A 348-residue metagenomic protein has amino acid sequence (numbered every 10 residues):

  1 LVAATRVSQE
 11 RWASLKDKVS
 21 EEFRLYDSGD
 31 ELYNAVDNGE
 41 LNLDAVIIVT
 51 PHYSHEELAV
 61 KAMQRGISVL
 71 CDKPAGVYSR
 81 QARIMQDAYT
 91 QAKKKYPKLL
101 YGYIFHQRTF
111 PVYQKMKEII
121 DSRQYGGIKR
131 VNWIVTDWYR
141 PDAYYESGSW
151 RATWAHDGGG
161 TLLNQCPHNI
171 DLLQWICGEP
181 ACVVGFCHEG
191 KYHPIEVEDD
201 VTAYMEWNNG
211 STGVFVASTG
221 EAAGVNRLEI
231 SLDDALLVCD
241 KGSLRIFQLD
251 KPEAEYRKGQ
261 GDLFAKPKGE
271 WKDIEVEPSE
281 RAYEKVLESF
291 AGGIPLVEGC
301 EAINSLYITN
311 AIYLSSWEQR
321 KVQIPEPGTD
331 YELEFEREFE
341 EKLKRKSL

Functional and structural regions predicted by a protein language model:
L1-A3, S289-S305: Glycine- and charged-residue-rich phosphate/anionic-cofactor binding loop of Rossmann-like
L1-V19: NAD(P)-binding Rossmann-fold cofactor-contacting core
V7-R11, W271-E284, C300: Active-site loop of classical SDR/Rossmann-like NAD(P)-dependent oxidoreductases, centered on the catalytic Tyr-X3-Lys
E21-F23, R65-I67, A92-L99, S211: A short helix->loop->beta-strand "cap" motif at the edges of active sites that frequently abuts
F23-A88: Beta-loop-alpha module in the N-terminal Rossmann-like domain of NAD(P)-dependent dehydrogenases, especially those
C71, Y101-Y103, C239: Hydrophobic residues in well-ordered beta-strands that form the structural core
K95-L99, Q107-P194, Q319: Predominantly a Rossmann-like dinucleotide-binding segment in NAD(P)-dependent oxidoreductases
N164, I170-F247, K251, P278-P295 (+2 more regions): Contiguous beta-strand/loop segments that form the cofactor/metal-binding neighborhood of enzyme cores
